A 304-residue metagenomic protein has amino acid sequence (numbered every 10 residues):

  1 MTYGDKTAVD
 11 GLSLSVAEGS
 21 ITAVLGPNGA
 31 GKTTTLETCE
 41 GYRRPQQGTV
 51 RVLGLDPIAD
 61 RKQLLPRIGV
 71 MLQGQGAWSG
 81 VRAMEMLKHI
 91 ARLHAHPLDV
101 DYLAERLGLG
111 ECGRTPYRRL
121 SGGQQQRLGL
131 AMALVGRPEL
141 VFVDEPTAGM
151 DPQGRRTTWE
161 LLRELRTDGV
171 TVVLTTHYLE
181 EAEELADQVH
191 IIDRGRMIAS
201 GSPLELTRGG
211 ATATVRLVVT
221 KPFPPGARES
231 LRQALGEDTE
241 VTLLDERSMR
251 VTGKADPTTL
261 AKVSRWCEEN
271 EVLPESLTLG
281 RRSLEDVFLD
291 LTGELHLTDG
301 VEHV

Functional and structural regions predicted by a protein language model:
M1-D193, I198-A199: ABC transporter nucleotide-binding domains
E18, E111, V219-K221, A255 (+2 more regions): Non-catalytic surface loops within mature trypsin-like serine protease
G26, R114, L243, L277-L279: Hydrophobic/anchoring residues in structured secondary elements
G54, L93, K221, G253 (+2 more regions): Short loop or secondary-structure boundary microenvironments that flank and position key functional residues
H94, G210, L235, R281 (+1 more regions): Conserved NTP-handling cores and scaffolds of large molecular machines
W159-K254: ABC transporter nucleotide-binding domain
A255-V304: C-terminal coupling/interaction segments
